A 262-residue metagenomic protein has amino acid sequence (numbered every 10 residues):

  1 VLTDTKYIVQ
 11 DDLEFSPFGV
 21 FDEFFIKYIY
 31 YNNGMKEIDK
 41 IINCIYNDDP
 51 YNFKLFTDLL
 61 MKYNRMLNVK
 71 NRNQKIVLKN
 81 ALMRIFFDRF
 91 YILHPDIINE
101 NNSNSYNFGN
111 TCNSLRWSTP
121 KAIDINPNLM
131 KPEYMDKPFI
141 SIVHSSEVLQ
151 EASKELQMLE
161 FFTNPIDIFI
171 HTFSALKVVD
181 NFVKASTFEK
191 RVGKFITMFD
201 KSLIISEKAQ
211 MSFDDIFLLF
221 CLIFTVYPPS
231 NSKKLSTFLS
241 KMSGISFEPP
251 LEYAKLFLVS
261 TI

Functional and structural regions predicted by a protein language model:
V1-S206: Intrinsically disordered, low-complexity regulatory segments in eukaryotic proteins
K154, I166-I262: Alpha-helical bundle/repeat cores within regulatory domains of eukaryotic proteins
